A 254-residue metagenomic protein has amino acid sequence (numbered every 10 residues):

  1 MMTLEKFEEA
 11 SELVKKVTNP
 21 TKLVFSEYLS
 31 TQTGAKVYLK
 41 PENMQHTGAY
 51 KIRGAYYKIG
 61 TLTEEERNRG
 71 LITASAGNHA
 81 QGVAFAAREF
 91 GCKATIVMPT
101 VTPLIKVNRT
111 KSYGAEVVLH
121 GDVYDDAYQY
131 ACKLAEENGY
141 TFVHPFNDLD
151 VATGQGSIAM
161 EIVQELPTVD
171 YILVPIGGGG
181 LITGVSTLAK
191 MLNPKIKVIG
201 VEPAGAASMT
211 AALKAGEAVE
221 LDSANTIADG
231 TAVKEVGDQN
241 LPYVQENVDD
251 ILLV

Functional and structural regions predicted by a protein language model:
M1-V254: PLP-dependent amino-acid enzyme catalytic core
